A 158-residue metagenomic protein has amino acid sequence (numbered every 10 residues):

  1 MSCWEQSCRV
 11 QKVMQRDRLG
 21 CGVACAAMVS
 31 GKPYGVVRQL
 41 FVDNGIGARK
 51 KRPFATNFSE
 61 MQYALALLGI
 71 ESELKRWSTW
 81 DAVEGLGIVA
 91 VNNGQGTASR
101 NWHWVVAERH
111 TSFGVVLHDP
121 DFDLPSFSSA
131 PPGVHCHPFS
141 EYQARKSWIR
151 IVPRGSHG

Functional and structural regions predicted by a protein language model:
M1-R52, S59, L67-I70: Active-site nucleophile-adjacent alpha helix/oxyanion-hole segment immediately C-terminal to the catalytic cysteine
G20, L86-I88, V116: Generic structural signal for residues positioned in beta-strands
Y34, K50, S78, H118-P120: A generic "cationic amphipathic patch" detector
E71-E73, V116: Ser/Thr- (and often Asn-) enriched beta-sheet segments in non-cytosolic proteins
E73-H110: Active-site-adjacent substructure of cysteine-protease-like catalytic cores
E108-G158: Noncatalytic regulatory segments and standalone regulatory/sensor domains
